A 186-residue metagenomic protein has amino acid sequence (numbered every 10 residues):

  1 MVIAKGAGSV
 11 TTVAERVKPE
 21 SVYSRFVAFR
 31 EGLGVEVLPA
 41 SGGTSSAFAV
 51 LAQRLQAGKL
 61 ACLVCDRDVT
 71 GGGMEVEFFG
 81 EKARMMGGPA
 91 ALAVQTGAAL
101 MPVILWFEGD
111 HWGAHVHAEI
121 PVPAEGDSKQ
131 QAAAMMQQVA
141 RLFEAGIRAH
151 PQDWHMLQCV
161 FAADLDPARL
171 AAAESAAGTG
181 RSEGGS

Functional and structural regions predicted by a protein language model:
M1-K59: Conserved nucleotide-cofactor-binding alpha/beta core module
G6-A7, G32-L33, S45-S186: Non-catalytic C-terminal accessory region of glycerolipid acyltransferases and related lyso-lipid remodeling enzymes
